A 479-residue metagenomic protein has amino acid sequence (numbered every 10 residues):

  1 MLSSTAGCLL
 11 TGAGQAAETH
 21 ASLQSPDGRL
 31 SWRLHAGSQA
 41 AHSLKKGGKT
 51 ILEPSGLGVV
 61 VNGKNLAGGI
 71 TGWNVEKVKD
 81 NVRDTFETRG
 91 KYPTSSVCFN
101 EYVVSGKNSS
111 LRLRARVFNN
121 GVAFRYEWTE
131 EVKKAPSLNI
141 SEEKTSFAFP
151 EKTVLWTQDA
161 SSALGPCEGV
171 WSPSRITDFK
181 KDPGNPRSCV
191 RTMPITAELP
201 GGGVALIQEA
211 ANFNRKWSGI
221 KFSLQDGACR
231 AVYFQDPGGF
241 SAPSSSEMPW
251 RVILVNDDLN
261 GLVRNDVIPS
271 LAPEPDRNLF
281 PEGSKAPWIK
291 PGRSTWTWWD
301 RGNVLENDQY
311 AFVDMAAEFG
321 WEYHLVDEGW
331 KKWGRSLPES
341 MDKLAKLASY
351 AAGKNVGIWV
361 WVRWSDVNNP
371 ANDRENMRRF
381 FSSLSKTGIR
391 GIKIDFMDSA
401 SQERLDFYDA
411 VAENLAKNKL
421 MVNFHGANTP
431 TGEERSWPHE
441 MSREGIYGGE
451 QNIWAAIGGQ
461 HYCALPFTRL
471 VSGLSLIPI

Functional and structural regions predicted by a protein language model:
M1-Q15: N-terminal export signals
E18-P275: N-terminal accessory beta-strand-rich subdomains and adjacent acidic, glycine-rich linkers that precede catalytic cores
L155, S399-A400, T429-G432: Short gly/pro/ser/thr-enriched loop/turn and capping motifs at secondary-structure boundaries
S246-G261, N265-Y323: An acidic-aromatic substrate-binding cleft motif
W288-G426: Substrate-binding cleft of carbohydrate-active enzyme catalytic domains
K419-L465: Polar, glycine-rich mid-to-C-terminal structural blocks that act as macromolecule-binding/assembly scaffolds
P466-V471: Donor/substrate-binding cores of folate-linked one-carbon enzymes
P478-I479: Conserved small/polar residues in nucleotide/adenosyl-binding loops
